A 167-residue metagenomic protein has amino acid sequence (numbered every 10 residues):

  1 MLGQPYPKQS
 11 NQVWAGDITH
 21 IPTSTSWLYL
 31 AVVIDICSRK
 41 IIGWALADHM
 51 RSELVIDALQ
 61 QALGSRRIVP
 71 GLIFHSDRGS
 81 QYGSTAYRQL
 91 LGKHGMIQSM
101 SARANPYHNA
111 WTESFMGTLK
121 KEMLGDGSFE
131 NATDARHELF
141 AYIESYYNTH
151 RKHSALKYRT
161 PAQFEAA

Functional and structural regions predicted by a protein language model:
M1-A167: Charged DNA-binding/catalytic regions of mobile-element recombinases
